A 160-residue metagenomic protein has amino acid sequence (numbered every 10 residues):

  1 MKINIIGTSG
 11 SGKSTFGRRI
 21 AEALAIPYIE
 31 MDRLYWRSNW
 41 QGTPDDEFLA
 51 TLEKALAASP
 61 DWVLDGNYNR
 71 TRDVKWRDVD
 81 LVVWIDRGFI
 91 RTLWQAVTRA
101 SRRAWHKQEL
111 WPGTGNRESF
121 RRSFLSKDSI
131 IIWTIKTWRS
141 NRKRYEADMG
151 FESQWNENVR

Functional and structural regions predicted by a protein language model:
I5: Hydrophobic anchor at the beta1->P-loop junction of P-loop NTPases
S9: The conserved Walker
K13: Conserved lysine of the Walker
F16: Hydrophobic positions on the alpha1 helix immediately C-terminal to the Walker A/P-loop
R19: Active-site signature of alpha/beta-hydrolase-fold catalytic machinery across serine- and Asp/Cys-nucleophile hydrolases
A23, S129-R160: NTP-dependent small-molecule kinase module
P27-V82, R87: Conserved nucleotide-sensing/catalytic segment adjacent to the nucleotide-binding pocket in NTP-handling enzymes
R87-N141: A glycine- and Lys/Arg-enriched "phosphate-lid" helix/loop adjacent to the NTP-binding pocket of small-molecule kinases
